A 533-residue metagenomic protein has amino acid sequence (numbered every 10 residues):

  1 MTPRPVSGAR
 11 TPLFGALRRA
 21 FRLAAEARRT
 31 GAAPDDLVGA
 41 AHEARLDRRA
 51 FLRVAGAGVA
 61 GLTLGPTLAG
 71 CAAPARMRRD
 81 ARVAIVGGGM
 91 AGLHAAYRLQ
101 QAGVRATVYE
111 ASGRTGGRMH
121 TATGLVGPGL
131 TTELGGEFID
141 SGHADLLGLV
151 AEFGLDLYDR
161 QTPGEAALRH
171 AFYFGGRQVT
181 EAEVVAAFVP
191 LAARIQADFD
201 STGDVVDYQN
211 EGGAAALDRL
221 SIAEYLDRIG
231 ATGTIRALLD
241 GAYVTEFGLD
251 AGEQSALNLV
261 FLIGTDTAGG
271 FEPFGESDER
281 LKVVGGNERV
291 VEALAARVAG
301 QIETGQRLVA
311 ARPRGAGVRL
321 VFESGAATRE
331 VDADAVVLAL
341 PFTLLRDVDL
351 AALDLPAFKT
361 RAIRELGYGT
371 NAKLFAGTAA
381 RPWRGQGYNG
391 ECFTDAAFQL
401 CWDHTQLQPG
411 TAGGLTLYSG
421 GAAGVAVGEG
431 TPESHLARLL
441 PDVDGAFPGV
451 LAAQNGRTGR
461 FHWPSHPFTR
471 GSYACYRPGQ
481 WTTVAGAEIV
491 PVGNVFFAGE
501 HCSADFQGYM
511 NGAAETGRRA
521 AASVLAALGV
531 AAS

Functional and structural regions predicted by a protein language model:
M1-D47: N-terminal secretory signal peptides
R10-P12, R22-R28, R45, V54 (+7 more regions): Conserved flavin/dinucleotide-binding core of flavoenzymes
D35, R45, D204-A310, R314-G317 (+5 more regions): Active-site/ligand-binding neighborhood in enzyme catalytic cores
A50-A73: N-terminal export signals
R82-T107: N-terminal Rossmann-like FAD-binding beta1-loop-alpha1 element of flavoenzymes
Q100-A122: Glycine-rich FAD pyrophosphate-binding loop
G127-F199: Dinucleotide-binding Rossmann-like beta1-alpha1 core, especially the glycine-rich loop that anchors the ADP
R312-P313, F322-G385: Central helical "cap/lid" subdomain
